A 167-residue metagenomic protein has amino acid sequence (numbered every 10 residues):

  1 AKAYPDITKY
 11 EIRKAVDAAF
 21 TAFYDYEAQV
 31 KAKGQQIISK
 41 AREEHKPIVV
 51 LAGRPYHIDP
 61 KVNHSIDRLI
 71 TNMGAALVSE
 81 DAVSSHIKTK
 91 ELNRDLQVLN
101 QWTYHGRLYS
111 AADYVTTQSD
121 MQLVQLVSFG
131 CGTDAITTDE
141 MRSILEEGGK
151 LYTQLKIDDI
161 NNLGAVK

Functional and structural regions predicted by a protein language model:
A1-K167: An N-terminal assembly and electron-transfer interface module characteristic of large anaerobic redox and radical
